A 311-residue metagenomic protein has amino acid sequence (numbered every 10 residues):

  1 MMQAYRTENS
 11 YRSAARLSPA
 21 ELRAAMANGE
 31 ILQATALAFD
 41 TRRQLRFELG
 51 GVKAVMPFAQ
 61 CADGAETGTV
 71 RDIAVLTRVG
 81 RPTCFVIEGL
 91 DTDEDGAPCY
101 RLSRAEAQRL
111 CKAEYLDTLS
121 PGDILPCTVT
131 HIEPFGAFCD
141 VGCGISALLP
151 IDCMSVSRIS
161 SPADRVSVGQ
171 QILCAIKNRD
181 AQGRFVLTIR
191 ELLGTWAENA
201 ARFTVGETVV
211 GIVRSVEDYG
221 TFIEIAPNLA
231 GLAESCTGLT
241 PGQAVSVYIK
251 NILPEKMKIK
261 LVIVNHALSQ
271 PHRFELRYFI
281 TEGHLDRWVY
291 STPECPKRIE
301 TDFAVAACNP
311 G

Functional and structural regions predicted by a protein language model:
M1-G311: Single-stranded RNA-binding regions, centering on S1/OB-family and related RNA-binding modules
